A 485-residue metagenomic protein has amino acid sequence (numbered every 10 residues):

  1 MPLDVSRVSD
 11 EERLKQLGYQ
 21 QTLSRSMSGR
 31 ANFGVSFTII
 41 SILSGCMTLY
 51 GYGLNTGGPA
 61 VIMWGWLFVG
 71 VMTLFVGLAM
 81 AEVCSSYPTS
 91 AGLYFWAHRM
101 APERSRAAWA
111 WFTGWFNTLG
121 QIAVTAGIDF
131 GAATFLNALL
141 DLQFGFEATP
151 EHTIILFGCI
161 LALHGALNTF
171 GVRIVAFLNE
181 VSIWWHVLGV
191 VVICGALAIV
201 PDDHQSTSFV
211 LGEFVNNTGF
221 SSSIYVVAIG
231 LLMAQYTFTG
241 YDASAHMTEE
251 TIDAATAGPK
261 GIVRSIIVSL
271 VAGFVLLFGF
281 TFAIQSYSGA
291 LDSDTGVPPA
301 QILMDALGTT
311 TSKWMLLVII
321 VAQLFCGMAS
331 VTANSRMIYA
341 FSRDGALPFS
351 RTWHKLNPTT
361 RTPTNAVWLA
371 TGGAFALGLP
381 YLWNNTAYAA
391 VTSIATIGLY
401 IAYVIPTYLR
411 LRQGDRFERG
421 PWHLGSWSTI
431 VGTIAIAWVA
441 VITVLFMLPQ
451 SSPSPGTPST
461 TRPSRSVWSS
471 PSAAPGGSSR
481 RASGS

Functional and structural regions predicted by a protein language model:
M1-V61, L74, L78, A108 (+2 more regions): Membrane-interface "cap" regions at the ends of multi-pass membrane proteins
T48-L49, L74-L161, G165-T169, I320-M337 (+3 more regions): Hydrophobic transmembrane alpha-helices that form the core helical bundles of multi-pass secondary transporters
Y52-M63, G131, A138-E151, V172-I183 (+4 more regions): Transmembrane helix-loop boundary segments of multi-pass membrane transporters
M63, Q143-H152, V181-K313, S454: Helix-loop-helix junctions that connect adjacent transmembrane segments in multi-pass membrane transporters
Y94-R106, D129-I155, G189, A245-T256 (+4 more regions): Helix-loop-helix connectors at the membrane interface of multi-pass transporters/channels
F95-R106, A138-Q143, V215-N217, G261-M328 (+2 more regions): TM-loop-TM module centered on a large, flexible mid-protein loop between adjacent transmembrane helices in multi-pass
H152-H204, F209, T239, I262-I266 (+3 more regions): Membrane-interface loop-to-helix entry segments
R351-T364, Y403-S464: C-terminal membrane-solvent junction of multi-pass transporters and transport-like membrane proteins
